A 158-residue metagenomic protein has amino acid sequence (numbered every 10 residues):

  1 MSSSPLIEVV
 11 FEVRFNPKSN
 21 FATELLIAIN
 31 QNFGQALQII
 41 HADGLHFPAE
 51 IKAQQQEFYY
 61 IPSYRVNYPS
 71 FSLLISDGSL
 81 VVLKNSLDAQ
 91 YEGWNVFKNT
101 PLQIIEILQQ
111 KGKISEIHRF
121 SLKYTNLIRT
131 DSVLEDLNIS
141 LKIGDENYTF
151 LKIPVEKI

Functional and structural regions predicted by a protein language model:
M1-D77, V81: N-terminal low-complexity, intrinsically disordered segments
F15-S19, S86, N126-I128: Beta-strand elements of well-folded, non-transmembrane domains
K18, K52, K84, K98 (+5 more regions): Context-gated lysine
I27-Q35, N99, Q103, I139: Charged/polar, solvent-exposed surface patches and flexible loops
Q35-I39, E106-Q110, D145-F150: Glycine-rich loops and low-complexity Gly/Arg-rich segments that provide flexible linkers or classic glycine-based
Q38-A53, Q110-I128: Short glycine-rich, low-complexity/disordered patches
Y60-Y68, R119-I158: Aromatic/basic-lined ligand-recognition segments that form π-stacking hydrophobic pockets flanked by Lys/Arg to engage
L73-Y124: Aromatic- and glycine-enriched beta-alpha-beta binding-site module
